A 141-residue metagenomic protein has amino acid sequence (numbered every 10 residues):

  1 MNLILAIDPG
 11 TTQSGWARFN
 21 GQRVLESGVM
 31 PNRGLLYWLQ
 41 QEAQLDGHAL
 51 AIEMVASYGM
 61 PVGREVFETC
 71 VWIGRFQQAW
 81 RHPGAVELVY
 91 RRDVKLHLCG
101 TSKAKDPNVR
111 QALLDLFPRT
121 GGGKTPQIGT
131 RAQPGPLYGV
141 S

Functional and structural regions predicted by a protein language model:
M1-S141: Phosphate- and other anionic-substrate recognition elements at nucleic-acid/protein interfaces
